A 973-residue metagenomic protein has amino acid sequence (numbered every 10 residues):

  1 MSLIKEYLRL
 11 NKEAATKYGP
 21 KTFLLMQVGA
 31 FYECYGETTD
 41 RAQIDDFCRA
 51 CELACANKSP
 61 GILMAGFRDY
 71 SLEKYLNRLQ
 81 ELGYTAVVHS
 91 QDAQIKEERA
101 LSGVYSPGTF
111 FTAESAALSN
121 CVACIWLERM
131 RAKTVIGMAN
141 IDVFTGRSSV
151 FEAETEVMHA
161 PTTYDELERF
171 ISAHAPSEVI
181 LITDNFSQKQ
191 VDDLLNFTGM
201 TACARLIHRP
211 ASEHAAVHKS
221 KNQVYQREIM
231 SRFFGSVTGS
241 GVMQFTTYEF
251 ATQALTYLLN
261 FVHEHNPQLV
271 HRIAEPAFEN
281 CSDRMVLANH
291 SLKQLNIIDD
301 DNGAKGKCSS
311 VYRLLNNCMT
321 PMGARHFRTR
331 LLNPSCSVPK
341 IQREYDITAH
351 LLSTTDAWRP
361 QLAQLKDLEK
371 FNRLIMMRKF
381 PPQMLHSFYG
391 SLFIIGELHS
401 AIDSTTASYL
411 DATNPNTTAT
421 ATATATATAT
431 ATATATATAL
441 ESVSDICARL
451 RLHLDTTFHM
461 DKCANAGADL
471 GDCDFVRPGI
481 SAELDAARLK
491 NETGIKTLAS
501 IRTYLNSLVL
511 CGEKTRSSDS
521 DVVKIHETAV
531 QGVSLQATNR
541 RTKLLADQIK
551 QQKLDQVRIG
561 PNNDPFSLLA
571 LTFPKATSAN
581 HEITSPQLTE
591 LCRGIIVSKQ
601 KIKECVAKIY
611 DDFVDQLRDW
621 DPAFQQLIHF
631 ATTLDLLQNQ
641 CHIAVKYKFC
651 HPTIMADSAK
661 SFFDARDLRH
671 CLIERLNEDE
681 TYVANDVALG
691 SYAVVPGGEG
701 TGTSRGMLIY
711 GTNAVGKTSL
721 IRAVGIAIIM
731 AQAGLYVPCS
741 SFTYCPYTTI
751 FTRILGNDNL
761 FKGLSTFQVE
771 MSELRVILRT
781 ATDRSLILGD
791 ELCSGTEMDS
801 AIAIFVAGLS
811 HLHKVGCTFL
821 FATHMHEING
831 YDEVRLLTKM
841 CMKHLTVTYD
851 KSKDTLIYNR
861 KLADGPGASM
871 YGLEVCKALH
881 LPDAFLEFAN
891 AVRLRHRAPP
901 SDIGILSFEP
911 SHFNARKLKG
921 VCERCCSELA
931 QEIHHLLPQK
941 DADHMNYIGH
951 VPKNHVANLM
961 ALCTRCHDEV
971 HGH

Functional and structural regions predicted by a protein language model:
M1-F327, P339-I347, D367-R373, T493 (+1 more regions): Basic, polar low-complexity surface loops/patches
F31-Y32, G36-N57, G137, R147-S149 (+9 more regions): A conserved P-loop NTPase coupling/switch region
Q91, V270-E279, L505-E527, N639-D667 (+2 more regions): Long, charged, glycine-rich C-terminal linkers/tails
Y248, Q551-T584, L588, Q640-I903: ATPase nucleotide-binding head domains, primarily ABC-like/P-loop NTPase cores
E909-L918, P952-A957: Short, flexible, mixed-charge glycine/proline-rich loop motifs that serve as phosphate/nucleic-acid-contacting
C922-C925, C963: Short cysteine-rich clusters marking metal-coordination/redox-active sites
C925-L959: Histidine-centered nuclease catalytic patch
N958-H973: Short Cys/His-centered divalent metal-binding micro-motifs
